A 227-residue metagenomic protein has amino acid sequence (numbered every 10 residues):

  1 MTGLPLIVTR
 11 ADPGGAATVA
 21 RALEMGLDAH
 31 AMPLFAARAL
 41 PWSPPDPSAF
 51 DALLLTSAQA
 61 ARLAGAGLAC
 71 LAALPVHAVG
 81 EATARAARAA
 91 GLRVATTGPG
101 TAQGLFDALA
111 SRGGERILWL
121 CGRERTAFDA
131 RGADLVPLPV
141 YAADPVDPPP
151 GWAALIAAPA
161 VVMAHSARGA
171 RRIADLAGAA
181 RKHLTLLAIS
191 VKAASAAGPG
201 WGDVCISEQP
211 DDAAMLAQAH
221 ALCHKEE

Functional and structural regions predicted by a protein language model:
M1-E227: Signature of uroporphyrinogen-III synthase
